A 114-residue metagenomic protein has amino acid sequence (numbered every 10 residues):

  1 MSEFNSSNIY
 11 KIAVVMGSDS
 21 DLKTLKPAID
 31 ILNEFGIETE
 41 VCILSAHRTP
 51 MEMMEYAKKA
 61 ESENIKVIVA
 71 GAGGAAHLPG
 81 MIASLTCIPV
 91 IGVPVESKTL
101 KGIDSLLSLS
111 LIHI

Functional and structural regions predicted by a protein language model:
F4-Y10, K23, G74: Acidic, glycine/proline-rich low-complexity segments that act as flexible tails and inter-domain linkers
Y10-A46: Glycine-rich phosphate/diphosphate-binding loop of Rossmann-like nucleotide-binding domains
L22-K23, H47-M51, A76, L100: Loop/helix-junction capping segments adjacent to catalytic residues or to phosphate/diphosphate-binding pockets
A28-E34, K58, L85-C87: Short, solvent-exposed amphipathic alpha-helical segments in soluble enzyme and RNA/protein-processing domains
D30, M54, K58, G80-M81 (+1 more regions): Alpha-helical segments flanking ligand/cofactor-binding loops in enzyme cores
L44-E61: N-terminal beta-loop-helix "entrance" segment that forms/cooperates in small-molecule cofactor or anionic ligand
K59-D104: Helix-adjacent hinge/juxtasegments
I112-I114: Conserved small/polar residues in nucleotide/adenosyl-binding loops
